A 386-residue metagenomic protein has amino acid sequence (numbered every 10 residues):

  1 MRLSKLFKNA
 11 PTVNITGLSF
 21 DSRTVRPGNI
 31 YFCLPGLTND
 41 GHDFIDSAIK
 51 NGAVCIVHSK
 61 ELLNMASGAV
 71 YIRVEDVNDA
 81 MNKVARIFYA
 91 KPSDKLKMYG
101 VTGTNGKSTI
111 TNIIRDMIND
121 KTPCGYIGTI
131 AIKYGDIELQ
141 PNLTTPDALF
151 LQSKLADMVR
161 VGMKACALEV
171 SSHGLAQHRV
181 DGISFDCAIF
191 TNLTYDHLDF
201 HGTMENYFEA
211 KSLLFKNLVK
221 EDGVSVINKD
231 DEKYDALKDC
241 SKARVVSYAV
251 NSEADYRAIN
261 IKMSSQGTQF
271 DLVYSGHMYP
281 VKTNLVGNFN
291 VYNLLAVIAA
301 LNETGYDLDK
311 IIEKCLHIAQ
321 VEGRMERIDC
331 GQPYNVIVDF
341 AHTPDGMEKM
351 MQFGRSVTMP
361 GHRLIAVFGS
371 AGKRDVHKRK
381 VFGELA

Functional and structural regions predicted by a protein language model:
M1-K83, I87, R257-I259, V286 (+1 more regions): N-terminal leader/targeting and accessory segments in enzymes
T12, Y71-R73, M98, C124-Y126 (+3 more regions): Conserved beta-strand scaffold positions in the cores of enzyme catalytic domains, especially in NTP/NDP-utilizing
G36-N39, V321, E348, Q352-A386: Active-site beta-alpha connecting loops in nucleotide-dependent enzymes
I45, R115, L155, K211 (+2 more regions): Generic hydrophobic/aromatic pocket-lining and core-packing "Φ" positions
S59-S67, V161, F185-V336, G361 (+1 more regions): Acidic, Mg2+-coordinating active-site environments of NTP-dependent enzymes
D79-I227, K233-A243, L295-I298, T304 (+1 more regions): Phosphate-binding loop of NTP-binding sites
Q320-G323, V338-K349: Glycine-rich phosphate/pyrophosphate-binding beta-alpha loops
